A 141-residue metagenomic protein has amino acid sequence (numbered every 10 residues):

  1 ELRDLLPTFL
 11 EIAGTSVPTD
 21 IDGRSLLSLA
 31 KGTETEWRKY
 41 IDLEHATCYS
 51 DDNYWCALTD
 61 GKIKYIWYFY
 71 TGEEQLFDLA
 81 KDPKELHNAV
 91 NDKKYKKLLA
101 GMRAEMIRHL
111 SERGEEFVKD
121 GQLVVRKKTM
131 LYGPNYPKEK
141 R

Functional and structural regions predicted by a protein language model:
D4-L6, E11-Q75, L79, K84 (+4 more regions): C-terminal cap/loop subdomain of S1 sulfatases and analogous C-terminal strand-loop tails that border
S28, N88-N91: Phosphate-coordinating loops and pocket residues in cytosolic domains that bind phosphorylated ligands
E105-G114: A short, conserved beta-to-alpha structural element at the edge of catalytic cores that scaffolds binding
